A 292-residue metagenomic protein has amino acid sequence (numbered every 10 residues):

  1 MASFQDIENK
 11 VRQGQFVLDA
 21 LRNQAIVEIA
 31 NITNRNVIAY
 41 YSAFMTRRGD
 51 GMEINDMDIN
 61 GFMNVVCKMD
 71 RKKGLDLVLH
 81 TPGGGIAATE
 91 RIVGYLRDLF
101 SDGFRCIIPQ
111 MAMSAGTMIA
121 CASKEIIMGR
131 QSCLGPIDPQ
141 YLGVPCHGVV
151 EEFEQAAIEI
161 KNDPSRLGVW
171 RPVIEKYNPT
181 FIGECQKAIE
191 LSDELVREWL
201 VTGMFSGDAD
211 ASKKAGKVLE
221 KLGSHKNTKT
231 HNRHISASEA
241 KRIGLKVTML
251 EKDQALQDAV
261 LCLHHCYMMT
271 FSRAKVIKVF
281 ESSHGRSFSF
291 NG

Functional and structural regions predicted by a protein language model:
M1-M111, T117-G292: Terminal-region recognition feature
